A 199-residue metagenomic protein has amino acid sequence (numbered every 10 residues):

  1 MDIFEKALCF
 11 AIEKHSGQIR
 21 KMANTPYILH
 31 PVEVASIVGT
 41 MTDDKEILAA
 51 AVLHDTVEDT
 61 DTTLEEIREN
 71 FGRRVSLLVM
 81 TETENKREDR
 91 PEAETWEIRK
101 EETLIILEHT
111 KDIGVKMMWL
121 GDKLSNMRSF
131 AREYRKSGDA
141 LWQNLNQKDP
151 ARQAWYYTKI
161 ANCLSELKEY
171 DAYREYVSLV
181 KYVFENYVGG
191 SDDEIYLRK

Functional and structural regions predicted by a protein language model:
M1-K199: Active-site helical microenvironments for divalent-metal-assisted chemistry
